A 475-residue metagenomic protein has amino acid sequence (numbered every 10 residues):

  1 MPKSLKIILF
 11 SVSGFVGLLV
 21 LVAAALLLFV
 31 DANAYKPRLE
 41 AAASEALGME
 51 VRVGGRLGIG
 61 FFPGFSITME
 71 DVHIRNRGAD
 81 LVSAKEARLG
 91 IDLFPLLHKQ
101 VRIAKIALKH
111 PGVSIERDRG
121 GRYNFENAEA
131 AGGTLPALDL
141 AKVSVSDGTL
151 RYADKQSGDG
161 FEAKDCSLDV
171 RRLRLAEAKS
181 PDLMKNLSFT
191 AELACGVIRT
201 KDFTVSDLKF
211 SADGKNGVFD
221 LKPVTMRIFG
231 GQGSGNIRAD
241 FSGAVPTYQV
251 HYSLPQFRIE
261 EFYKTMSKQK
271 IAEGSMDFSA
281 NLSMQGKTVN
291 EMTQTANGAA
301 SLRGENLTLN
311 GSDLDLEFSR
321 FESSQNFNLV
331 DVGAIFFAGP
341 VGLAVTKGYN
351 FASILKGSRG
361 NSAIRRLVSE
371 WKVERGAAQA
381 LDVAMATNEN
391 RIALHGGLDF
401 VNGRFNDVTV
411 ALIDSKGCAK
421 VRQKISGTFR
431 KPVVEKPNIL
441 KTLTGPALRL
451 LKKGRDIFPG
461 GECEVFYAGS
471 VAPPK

Functional and structural regions predicted by a protein language model:
P2-V16, S283, K287-N297, S301 (+1 more regions): Extended terminal
K6-L9, L19-I74, L175, V205-S206: N-terminal amphipathic/hydrophobic interface segments
A43, G54-G60, I74, A84-V101 (+11 more regions): Extended lipid/amphipathic-ligand handling interfaces
M49, S66, D71-N186, G304-R359 (+1 more regions): Secondary-structure transition motifs
K105-L108, V143, T190-L193, Y252 (+1 more regions): Extended hydrophobic secondary-structure segments that form protein cores and membrane-embedded regions
H110, V197-R199, F241, Q256 (+2 more regions): Transmembrane beta-strands of outer-membrane beta-barrel pores
I115-D118, D202, I259-Y263, L309-D313 (+1 more regions): Outer-membrane beta-barrel proteins
T190, C195-S211, I364, V368: Right-handed parallel beta-helix
